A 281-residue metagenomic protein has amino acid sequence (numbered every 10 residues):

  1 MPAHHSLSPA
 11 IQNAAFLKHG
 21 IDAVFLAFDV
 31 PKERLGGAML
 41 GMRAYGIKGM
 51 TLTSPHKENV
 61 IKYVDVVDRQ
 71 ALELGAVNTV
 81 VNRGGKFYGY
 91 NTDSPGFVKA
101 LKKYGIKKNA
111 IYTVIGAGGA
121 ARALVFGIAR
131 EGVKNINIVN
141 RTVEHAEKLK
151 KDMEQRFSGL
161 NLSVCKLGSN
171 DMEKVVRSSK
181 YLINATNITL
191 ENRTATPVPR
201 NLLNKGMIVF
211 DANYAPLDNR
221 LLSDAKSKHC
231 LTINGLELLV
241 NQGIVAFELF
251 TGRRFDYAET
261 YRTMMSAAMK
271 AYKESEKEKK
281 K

Functional and structural regions predicted by a protein language model:
M1-Y104: Phosphate/diphosphate ligand-binding glycine-rich loop within oxidoreductases
L52-N59, G119-A120, N187-L190, A215: Short glycine-rich anion-binding loops that position phosphate/pyrophosphate groups of nucleotides and phosphorylated
R83, G105-I111, L203-K205: Short helix-loop-beta connector
G89-N91, G105-V133, N140-H145: Glycine-rich adenosine-cofactor-binding loop
R130-N135, S227-L231: Conserved S-adenosyl-L-methionine
L149-L160: Short, conserved SAM-binding/catalytic segment of Class I S-adenosyl-L-methionine-dependent methyltransferases
N161-T232: Rossmann-like adenosine-cofactor binding region
A212-K281: Adenosine-phosphate binding glycine-rich loop
